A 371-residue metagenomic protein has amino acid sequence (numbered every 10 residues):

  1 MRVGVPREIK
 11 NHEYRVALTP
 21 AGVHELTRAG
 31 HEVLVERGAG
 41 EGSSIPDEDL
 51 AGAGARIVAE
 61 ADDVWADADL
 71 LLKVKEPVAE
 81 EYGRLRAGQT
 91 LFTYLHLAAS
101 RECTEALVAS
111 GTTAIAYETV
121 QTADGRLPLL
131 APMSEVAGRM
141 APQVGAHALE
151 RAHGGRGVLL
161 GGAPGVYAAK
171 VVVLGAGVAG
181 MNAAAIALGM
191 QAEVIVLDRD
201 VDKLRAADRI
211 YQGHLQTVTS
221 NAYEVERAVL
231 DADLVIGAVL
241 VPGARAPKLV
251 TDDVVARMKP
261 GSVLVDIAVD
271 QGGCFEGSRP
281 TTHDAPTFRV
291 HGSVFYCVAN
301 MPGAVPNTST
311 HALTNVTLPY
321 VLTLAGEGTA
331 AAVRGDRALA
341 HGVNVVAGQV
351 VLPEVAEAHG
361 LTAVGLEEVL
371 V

Functional and structural regions predicted by a protein language model:
R2, E8, P77-A169, V298-N300: Glycine/serine-rich phosphate-binding loop and adjoining beta1-alpha1 elements at the start of nucleotide-handling
V5-A106, S110: An N-terminal-biased, well-structured beta-alpha scaffold segment characteristic of Rossmann-like dinucleotide-binding
P6-I45, G154-L240, T287: Glycine-rich phosphate/diphosphate-binding loop of Rossmann-like nucleotide-binding domains
V33, I57, L91, A114-I115 (+3 more regions): Hydrophobic beta-strand scaffold residues
D69, K75-E76, L95-H96, N221 (+3 more regions): Short glycine-/small-residue-rich Rossmann-like dinucleotide-binding loops
E118-V144, A148-L159, V269, C274-V371: Adenosine-phosphate binding glycine-rich loop
R209-G292: Rossmann-like adenosine-cofactor binding region
